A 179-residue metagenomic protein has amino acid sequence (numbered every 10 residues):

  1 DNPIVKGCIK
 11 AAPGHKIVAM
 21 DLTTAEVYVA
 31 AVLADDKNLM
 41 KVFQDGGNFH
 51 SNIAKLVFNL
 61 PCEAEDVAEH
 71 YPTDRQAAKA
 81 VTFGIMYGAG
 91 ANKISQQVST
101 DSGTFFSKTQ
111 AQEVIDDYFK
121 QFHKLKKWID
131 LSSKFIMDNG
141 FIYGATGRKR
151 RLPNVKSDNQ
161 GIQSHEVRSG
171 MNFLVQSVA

Functional and structural regions predicted by a protein language model:
D1-A179: Conserved catalytic core of nucleotide polymerization and phosphodiester-bond processing enzymes
